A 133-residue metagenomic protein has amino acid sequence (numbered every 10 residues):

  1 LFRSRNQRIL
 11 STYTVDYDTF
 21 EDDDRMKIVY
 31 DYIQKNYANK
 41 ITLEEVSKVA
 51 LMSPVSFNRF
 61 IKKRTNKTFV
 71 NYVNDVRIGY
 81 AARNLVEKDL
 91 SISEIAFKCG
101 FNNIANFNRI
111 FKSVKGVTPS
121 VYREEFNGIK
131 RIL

Functional and structural regions predicted by a protein language model:
F2-D24: An amphipathic alpha-helical interaction segment
D31, K35, K40-E44, M52 (+3 more regions): Terminal helix-turn-helix DNA-binding modules in bacterial transcription factors
K62, K112-S113: Short helix-to-coil "ATP-lid" hinge immediately C-terminal to the conserved N-box Asn in the Bergerat
